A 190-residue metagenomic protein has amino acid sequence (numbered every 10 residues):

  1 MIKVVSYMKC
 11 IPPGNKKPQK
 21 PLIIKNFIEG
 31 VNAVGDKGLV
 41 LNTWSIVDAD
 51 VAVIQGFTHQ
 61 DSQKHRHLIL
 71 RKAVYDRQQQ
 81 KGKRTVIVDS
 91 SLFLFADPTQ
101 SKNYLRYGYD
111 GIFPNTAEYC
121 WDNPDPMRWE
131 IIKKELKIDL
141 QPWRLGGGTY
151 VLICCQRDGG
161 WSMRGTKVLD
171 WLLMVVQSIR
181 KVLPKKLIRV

Functional and structural regions predicted by a protein language model:
M1, T43-V51, Q79-K81, W143-G148 (+1 more regions): Flexible, charged surface loops at secondary-structure boundaries
M1-P21, D50-I54, L145-M163: Short hydrophobic beta-strand segments
V5-S6, P12-E29, G56-Q63, P124-K134 (+1 more regions): A conserved ligand/cofactor-binding region detector
Y7-C10, C154-C155, L173-V190: Catalytic donor nucleotide-activated moiety binding site of glycosyltransferases and closely related
K20-E29, H65-A73, K167-S178: Well-ordered, non-membrane alpha-helical segments in soluble/globular domains
K25-I28, V34-Q100: Extended catalytic core of nucleotide-activated donor transferases of GT-like folds
K37-L39, T85, V151, K185-I188: Hydrophobic anchor at the start of a short beta-strand that flanks the dinucleotide cofactor-binding loop
K83, V88-G165: A nucleotide-sugar donor-handling region in carbohydrate enzymes
